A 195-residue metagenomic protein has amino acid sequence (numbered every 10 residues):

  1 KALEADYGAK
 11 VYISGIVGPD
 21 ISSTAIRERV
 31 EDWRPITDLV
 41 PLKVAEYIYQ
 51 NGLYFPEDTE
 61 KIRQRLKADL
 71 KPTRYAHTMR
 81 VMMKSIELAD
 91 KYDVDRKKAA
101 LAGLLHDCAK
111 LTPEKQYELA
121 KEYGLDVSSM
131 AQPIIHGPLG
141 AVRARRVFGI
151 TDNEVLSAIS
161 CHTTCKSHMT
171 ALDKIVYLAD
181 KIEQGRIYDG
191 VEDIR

Functional and structural regions predicted by a protein language model:
K1-D58: Classical nucleotidyltransferase
P56-L70: Extreme N-terminal tail/first-helix region
R65-D69, H77, I86-R195: Divalent metal-dependent catalytic cores for phosphoryl transfer on phosphate-bearing substrates
